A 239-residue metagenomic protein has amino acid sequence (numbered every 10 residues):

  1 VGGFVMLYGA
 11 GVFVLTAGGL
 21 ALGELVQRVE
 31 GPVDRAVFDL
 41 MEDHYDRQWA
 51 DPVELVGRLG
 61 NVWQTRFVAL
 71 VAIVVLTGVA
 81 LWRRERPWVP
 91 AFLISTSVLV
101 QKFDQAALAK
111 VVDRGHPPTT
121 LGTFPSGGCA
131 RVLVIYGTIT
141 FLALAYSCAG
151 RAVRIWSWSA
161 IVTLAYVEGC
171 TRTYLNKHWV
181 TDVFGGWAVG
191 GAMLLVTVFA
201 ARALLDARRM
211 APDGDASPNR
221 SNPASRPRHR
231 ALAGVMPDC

Functional and structural regions predicted by a protein language model:
V1-V26, L195-C239: Multi-pass membrane proteins that catalyze or facilitate reactions on polyprenyl-/lipid-phosphate substrates and their
V1-V68, A109-P117, P237: N-terminal transmembrane-helix/juxtamembrane module of multi-pass inner/ER membrane proteins
V5-V12, A72-V100: Interfacial segments of alpha-helical transmembrane regions
G18, E30, A91-V112, W156-C170: Small-polar-interrupted transmembrane alpha-helices in polytopic inner-membrane proteins
G18, L22, W49, D104 (+4 more regions): Alpha-helical membrane-inserting segments
V26-R28, R83-R84, V112-R114, C148 (+1 more regions): Short helix-capping/hinge motifs at transmembrane helix termini and TM-loop junctions
G60-R83, I139, A143: Hydrophobic alpha-helical transmembrane segments
V74, P117-R228: Membrane-embedded catalytic cores of phosphoryl/pyrophosphoryl-handling enzymes
